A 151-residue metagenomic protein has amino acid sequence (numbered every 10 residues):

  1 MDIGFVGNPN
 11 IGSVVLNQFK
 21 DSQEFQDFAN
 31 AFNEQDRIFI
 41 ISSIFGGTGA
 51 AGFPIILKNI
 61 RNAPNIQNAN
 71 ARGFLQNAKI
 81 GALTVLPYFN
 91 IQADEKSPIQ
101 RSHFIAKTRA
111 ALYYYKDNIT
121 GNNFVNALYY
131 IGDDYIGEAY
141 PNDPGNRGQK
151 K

Functional and structural regions predicted by a protein language model:
M1-K151: Tubulin/FtsZ superfamily GTPase core signature
